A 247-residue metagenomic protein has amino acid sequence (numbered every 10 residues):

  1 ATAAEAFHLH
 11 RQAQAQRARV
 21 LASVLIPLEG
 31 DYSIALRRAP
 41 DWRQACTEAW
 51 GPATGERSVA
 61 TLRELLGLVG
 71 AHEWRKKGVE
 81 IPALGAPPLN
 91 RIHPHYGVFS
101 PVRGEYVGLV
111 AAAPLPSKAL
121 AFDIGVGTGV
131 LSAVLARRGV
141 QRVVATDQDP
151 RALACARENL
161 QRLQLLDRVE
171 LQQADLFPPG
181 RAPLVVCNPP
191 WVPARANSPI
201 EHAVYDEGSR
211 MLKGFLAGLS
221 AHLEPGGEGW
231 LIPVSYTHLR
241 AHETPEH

Functional and structural regions predicted by a protein language model:
T2-V79: N-terminal auxiliary segments of SAM/dcSAM-dependent transferases
G67-L115: Class I SAM-dependent transferase core
P94, L160, N188, F215: Conserved RecA-like P-loop NTPase ATPase core
R103-C187, P193: Conserved SAM/SAH cofactor-binding pocket of Class I
P189-G214: Mobile active-site "lid"/loop adjacent to the S-adenosyl-L-methionine
K213-P225: A short glycine-rich, Lys/Arg-flanked "PGG" loop and its adjoining helix->strand segment in the class I
G227-P233: Conserved beta-strand signature within the Rossmann-like core of class I S-adenosyl-L-methionine
T237-H247: Conserved small/polar residues in nucleotide/adenosyl-binding loops
